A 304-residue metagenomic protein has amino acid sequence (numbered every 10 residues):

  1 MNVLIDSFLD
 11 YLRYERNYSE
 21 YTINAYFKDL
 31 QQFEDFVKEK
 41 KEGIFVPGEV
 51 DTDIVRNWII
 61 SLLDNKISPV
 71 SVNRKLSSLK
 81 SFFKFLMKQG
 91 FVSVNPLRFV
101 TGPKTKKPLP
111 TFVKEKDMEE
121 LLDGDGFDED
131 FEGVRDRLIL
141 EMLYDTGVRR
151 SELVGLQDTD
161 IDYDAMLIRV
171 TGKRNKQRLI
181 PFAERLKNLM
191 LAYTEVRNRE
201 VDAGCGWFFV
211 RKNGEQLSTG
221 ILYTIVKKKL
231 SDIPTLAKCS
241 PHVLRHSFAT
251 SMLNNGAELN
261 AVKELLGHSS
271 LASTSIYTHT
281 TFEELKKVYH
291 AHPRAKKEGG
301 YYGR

Functional and structural regions predicted by a protein language model:
M1-R304: Conserved catalytic core of the tyrosine transesterase superfamily
